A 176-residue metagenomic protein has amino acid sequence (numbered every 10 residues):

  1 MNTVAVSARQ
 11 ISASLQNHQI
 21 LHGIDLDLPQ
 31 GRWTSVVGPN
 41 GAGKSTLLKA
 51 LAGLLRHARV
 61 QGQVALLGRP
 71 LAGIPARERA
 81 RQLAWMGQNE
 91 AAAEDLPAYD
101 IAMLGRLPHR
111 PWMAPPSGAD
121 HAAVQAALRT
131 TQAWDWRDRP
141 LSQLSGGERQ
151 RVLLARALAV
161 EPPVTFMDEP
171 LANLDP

Functional and structural regions predicted by a protein language model:
V6, L21-G23: Conserved structural motif at the start of ABC-family nucleotide-binding domains
V37-P39: The feature captures the beta-strand-to-loop junction immediately N-terminal to the Walker
A52: Helix-to-loop junction immediately C-terminal to a conserved catalytic motif
V60-P70: Conserved ABC transporter NBD signature motif
M103, G118-W136, E161: Conserved ABC ATPase "signature" region
P115, P140-L144, E148: Conserved ABC ATPase signature
T165-E169: Catalytic Walker B motif of ABC-type/P-loop ATPase nucleotide-binding domains
